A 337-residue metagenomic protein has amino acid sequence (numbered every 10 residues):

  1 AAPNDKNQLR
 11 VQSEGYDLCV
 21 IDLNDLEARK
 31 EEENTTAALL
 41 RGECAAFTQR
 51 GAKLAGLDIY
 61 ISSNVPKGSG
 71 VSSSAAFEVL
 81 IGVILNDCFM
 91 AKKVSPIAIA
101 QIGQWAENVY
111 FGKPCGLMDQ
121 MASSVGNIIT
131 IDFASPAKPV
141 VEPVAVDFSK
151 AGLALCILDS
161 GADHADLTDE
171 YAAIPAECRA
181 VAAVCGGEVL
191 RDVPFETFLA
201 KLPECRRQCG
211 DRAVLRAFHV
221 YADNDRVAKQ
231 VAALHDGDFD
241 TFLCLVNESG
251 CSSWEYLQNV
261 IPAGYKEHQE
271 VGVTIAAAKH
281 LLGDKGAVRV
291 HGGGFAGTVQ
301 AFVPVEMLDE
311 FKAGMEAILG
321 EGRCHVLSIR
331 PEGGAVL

Functional and structural regions predicted by a protein language model:
A1, M121-A122, T298-Q300: Short beta-strand scaffold segments in enzyme catalytic cores
A2-E33, T130-R289, A301-L337: C-terminal nucleotide
I21-D25, E32-K150, L282, D309-K312 (+2 more regions): Gly/Ser-rich oxyanion-binding loop with an adjacent helix/lid that shapes the negatively charged ligand pocket
L54, L153-L155, A296: A general secondary-structure signal for short beta-strands and their flanking turns/coil in non-transmembrane regions
N64, V246-N247, G293: Short, well-ordered beta-to-alpha junction loops that form the rim of enzyme active sites and present histidine/acidic
A75-A76, T298-V303: FabD-like malonyl-/acyl-CoA
H291-G297: Short Gly/Ser/Thr- and Asp/Glu-enriched loop/turn motifs at secondary-structure junctions
